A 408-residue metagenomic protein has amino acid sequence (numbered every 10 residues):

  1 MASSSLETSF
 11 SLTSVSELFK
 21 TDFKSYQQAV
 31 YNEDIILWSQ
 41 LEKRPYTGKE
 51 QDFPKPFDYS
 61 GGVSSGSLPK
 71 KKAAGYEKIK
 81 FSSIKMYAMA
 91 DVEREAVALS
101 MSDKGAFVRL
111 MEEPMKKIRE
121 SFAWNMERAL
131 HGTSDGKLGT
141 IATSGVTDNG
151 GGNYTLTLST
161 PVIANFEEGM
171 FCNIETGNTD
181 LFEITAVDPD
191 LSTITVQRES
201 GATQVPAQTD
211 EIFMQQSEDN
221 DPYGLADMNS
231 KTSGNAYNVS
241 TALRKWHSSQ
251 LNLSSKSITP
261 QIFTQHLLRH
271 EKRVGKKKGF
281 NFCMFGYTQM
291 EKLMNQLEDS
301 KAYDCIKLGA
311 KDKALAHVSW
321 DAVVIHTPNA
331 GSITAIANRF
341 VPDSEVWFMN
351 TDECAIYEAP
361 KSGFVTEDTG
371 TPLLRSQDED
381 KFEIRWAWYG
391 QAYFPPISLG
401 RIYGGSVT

Functional and structural regions predicted by a protein language model:
M1-Y59, G75-T408: Core alpha/beta structural scaffold of self-assembling particle/tube/pore-forming proteins
G61-G62, K71: N-terminal amphipathic/basic membrane-interacting segments and domains, especially the gasdermin N-terminal
S67: Glycine-rich loop at the start of a catalytic domain that most often binds anionic cofactors/ligands
